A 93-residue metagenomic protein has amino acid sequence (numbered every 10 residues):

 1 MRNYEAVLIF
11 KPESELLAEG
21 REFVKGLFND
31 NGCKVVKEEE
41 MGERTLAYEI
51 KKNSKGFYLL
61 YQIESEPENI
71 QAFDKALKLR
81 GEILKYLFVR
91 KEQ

Functional and structural regions predicted by a protein language model:
M1-G56, E64-Q93: Long, contiguous binding/interaction regions
Y61: S-adenosyl-L-methionine
